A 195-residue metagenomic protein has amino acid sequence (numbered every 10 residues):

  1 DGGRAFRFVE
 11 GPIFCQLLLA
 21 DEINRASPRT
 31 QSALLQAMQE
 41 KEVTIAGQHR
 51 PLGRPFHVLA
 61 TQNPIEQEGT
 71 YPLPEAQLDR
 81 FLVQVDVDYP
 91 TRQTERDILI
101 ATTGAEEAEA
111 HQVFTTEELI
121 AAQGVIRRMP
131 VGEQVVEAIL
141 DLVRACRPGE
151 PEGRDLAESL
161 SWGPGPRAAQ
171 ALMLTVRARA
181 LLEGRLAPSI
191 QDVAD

Functional and structural regions predicted by a protein language model:
D1-D79, V83-V85: Conserved ASCE/P-loop NTPase catalytic core
E22, G69, V87, A110 (+1 more regions): A general boundary/transition motif marking the beginning of the first structured unit of a protein
N24, F56-V58, N63-Q67, D88-E95 (+2 more regions): Conserved nucleotide-binding/hydrolysis micro-motifs of P-loop NTPases
P28, A46, L52, P72-E75 (+4 more regions): Non-catalytic, surface-exposed connector residues within folded enzymatic/regulatory domains
A33, R80, T94-I98, A121 (+2 more regions): Short, solvent-exposed alpha-helical surface patches in well-structured domains
A37-M38, Q77, L99-T103, V143: Hydrophobic aliphatic residues
Q77, L82-D88, A105, Q123-V125: Interdomain coupling/hinge region of P-loop NTPase helicase/AAA+ cores
T102-D195: Basic, amphipathic alpha-helical bundle interface domains used for macromolecular binding and assembly
